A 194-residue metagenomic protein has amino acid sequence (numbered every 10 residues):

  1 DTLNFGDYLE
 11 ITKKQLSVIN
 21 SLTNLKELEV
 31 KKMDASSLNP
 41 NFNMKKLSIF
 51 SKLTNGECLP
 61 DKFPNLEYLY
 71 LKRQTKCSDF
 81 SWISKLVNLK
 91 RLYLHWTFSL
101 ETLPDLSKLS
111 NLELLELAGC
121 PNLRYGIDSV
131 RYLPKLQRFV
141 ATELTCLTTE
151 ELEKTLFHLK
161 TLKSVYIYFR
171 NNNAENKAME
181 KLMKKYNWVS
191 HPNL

Functional and structural regions predicted by a protein language model:
T2-Q15, N24-S37, N43-C58, N65-S78 (+5 more regions): Concave beta-strand-loop units of leucine-rich repeat
L152: Beta-rich carbohydrate-recognition and catalytic domains
A178-K181, K185: C-terminal interaction modules of eukaryotic adaptor/scaffold proteins
